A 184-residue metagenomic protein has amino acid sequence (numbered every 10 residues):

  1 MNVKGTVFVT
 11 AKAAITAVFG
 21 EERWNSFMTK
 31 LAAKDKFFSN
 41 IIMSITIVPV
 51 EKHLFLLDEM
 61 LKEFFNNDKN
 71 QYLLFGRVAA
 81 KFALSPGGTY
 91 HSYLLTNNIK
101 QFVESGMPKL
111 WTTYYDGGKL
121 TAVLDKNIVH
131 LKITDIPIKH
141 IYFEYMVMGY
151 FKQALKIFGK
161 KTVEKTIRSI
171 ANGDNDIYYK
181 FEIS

Functional and structural regions predicted by a protein language model:
M1-N67: N-terminal leader/assembly segments
V3, F19, Y142-F143, A171: Short, contiguous, pocket-lining structural segments that sit at or immediately flank catalytic/ligand-binding sites
V18, F158-K161: Solvent-exposed amphipathic alpha-helical surface segments
A32-K36, A83, F151: Short alpha-helix boundary/capping elements
I45-M146, V163, R168: Amphipathic interaction/junction segments at domain boundaries or subunit interfaces
Y145-G159: Short, non-transmembrane amphipathic alpha-helical segments
E164-I183: Beta-rich nucleic-acid/ligand-interaction surfaces
